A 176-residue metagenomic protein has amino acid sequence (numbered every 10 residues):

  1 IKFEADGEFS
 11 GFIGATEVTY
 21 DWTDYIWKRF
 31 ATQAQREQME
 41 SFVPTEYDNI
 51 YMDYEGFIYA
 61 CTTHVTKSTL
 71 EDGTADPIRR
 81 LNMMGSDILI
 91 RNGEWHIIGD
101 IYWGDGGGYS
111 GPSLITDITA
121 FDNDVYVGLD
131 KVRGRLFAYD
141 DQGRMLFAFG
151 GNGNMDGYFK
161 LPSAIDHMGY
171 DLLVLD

Functional and structural regions predicted by a protein language model:
I1-D176: Eukaryotic scaffold repeat domains enriched in small/polar residues
